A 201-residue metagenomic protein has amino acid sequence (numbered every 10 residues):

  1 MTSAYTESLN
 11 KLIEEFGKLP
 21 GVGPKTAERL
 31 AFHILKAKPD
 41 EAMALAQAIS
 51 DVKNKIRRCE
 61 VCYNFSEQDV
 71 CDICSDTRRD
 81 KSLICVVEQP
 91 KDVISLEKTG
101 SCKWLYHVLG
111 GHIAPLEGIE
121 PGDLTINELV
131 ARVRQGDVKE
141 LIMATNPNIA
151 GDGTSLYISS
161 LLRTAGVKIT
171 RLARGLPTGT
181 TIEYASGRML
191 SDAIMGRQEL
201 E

Functional and structural regions predicted by a protein language model:
M1-A4, A37, E41, E117-P121 (+2 more regions): Catalytic cores of large soluble enzymes that bind and process phosphate-bearing ligands
T2-L9, K18, T26-V93: Cys/His-rich Zn2+-binding cysteine-cluster or related metal-binding knuckle/ribbon modules and their
N10-G17, E28, I34, T77 (+2 more regions): S-adenosyl-L-methionine-dependent methyltransferase catalytic core, i.e., the SAM/SAH-binding region
E15, L19, A37, V52-K55 (+10 more regions): Conserved, well-folded catalytic cores of nucleic-acid-processing and energy-transducing macromolecular machines
A27, D76-I142: Extended interfacial segments that mediate partner engagement and assembly in macromolecular machines
E41, A46-I49, E60, D72-D76 (+6 more regions): Core recognition of P-loop NTPase motor domains used across DNA-transaction enzymes
V130-I142, P147-E201: Long C-terminal interaction/binding lobes of large macromolecular proteins
